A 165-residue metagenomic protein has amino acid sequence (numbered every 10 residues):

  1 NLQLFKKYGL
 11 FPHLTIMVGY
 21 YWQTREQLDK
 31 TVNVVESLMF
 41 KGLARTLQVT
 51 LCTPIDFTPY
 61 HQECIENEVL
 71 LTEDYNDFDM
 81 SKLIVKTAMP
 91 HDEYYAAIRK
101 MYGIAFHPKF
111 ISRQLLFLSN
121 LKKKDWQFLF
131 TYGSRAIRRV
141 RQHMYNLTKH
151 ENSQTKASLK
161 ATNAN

Functional and structural regions predicted by a protein language model:
N1-K122: A structural motif corresponding to the C-terminal lobe/cap of the Radical SAM core domain
G103-N165: Membrane-proximal basic amphipathic "stem/tether" segments
